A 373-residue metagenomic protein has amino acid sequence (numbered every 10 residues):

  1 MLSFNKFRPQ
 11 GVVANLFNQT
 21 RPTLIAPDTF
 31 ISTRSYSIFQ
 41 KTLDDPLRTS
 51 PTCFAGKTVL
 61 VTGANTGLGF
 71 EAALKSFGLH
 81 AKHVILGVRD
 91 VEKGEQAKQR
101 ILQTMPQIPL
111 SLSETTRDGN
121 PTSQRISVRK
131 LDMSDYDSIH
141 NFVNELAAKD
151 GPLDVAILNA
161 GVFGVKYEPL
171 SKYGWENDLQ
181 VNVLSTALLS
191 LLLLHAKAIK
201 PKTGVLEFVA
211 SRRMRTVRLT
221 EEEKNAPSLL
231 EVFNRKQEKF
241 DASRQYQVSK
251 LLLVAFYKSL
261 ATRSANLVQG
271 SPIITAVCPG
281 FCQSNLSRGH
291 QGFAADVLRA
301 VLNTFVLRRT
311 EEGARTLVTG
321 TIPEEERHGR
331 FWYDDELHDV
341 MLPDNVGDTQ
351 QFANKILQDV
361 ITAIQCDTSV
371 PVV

Functional and structural regions predicted by a protein language model:
M1-K41, K236-S243, F281-E312: Alpha-helical membrane-targeting segments
F30-N285, V370-P371: Rossmann-fold NAD(P)H-dependent dehydrogenase/reductase core
D135, L252, R309-E312, F352 (+1 more regions): An acidic site on a long C-lobe helix of protein kinase domains
K197, T321-E325, I364, T368: Short, hydrophobic alpha-helical segments
R218-E222, L286-Q291, L342-V346: Short aromatic-enriched loop/helix-cap "lid" or pocket-rim segments at secondary-structure transitions that line
Y257-A261, V318, L357, I361: Non-transmembrane alpha-helical segments in soluble domains of secreted/periplasmic/extracellular proteins
A300-L342, Q350-F352: C-terminal helical subdomain
K355-V373: C-terminal helix/juxtamembrane-tail motif
